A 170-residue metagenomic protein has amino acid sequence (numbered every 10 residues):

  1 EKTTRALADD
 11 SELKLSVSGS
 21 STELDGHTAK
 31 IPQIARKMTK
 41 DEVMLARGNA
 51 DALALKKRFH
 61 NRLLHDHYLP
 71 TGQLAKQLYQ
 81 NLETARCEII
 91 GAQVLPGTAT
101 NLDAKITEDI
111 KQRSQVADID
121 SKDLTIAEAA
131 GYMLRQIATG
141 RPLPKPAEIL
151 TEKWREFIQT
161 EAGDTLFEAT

Functional and structural regions predicted by a protein language model:
E1-E168: Basic/hydrophobic alpha-helical interface regions
